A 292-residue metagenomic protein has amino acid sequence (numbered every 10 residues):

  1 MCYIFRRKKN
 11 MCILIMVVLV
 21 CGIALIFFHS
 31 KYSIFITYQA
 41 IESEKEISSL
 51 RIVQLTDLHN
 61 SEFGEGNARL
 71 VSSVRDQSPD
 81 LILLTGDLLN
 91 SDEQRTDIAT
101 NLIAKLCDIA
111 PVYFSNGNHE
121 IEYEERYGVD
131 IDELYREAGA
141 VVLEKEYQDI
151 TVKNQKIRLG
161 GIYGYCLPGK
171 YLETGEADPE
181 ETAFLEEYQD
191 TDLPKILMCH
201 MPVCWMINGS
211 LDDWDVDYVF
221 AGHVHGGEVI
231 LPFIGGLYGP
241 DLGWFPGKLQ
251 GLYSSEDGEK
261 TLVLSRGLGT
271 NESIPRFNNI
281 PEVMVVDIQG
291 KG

Functional and structural regions predicted by a protein language model:
M1-E46: N-terminal membrane-anchoring alpha-helices
S33-G64, L185-M198, P202: Mobile, glycine- and charge-enriched loop segments and immediately flanking short secondary-structure elements within
E42-V53, A140, Y147-G161, D190-I196 (+2 more regions): Beta-strand-turn-beta hairpins that frame and shape the catalytic cleft of phosphate-ester-processing enzymes
S48-L143: Membrane-embedded segments
L55-N60, G86-L88, N118-E120, E146-Y147 (+4 more regions): Active-site metal-binding loops of divalent metal-dependent hydrolases
D80-L81, Y113, A140-V141, I157 (+2 more regions): Short, Asp-centered acidic motifs that coordinate Mg2+ and/or phosphate in catalytic or ligand-binding sites
E133-A140, V152-M198, W205-M206, S273-R276: Binuclear metal-dependent hydrolase catalytic cores centered on His/Asp/Glu-rich metal-binding motifs
P202-M284: Conserved beta-sheet core of the metallophosphoesterase superfamily
